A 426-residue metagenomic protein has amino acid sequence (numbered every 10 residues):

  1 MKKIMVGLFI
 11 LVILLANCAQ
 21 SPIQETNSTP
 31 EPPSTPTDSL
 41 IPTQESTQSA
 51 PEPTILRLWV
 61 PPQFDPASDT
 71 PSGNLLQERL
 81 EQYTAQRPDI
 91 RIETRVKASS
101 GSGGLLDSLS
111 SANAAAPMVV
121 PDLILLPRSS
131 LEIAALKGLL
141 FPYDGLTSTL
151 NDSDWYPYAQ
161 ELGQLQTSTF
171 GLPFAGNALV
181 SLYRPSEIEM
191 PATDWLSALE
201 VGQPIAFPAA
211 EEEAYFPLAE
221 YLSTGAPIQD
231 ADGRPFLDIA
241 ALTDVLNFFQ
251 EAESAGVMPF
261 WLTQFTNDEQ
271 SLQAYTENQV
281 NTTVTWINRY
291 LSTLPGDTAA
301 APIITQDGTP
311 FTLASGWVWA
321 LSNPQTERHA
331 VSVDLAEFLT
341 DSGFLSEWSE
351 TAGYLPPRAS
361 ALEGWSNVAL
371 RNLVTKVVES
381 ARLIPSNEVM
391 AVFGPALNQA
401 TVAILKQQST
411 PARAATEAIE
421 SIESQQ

Functional and structural regions predicted by a protein language model:
G7-A16: Bacterial N-terminal signal peptides
C18-S130, S424-Q426: Conserved N-terminal structural module of periplasmic/extracytoplasmic solute-binding proteins
S72, S349-Y354, L370-Q426: C-terminal capping/gating helix-and-loop segments adjacent to ligand/active sites or protein-protein/ligand interfaces
G103-V120, K137, L199, D268-T283 (+2 more regions): Short helices/loops that flank or line small-molecule/ion binding pockets
L126-V180, M190-P191, A299-A301: Hinge/lid segment of periplasmic solute-binding proteins
L131-I133, V284-D297: A ligand-binding cleft/hinge motif common to bilobed small-molecule-binding domains
D232-Q264: Glycine-centered hinge/linker elements that transmit conformational signals in sensory and ligand-binding systems
L294-Y354: Extracytoplasmic/periplasmic substrate-recognition and gating elements
